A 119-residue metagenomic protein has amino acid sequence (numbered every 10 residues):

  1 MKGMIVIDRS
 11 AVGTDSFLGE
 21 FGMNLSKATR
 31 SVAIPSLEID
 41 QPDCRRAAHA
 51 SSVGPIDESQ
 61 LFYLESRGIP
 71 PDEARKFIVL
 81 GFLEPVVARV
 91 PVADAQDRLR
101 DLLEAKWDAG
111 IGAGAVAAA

Functional and structural regions predicted by a protein language model:
M1-A119: Active-site gating/interface segments in enzymes
